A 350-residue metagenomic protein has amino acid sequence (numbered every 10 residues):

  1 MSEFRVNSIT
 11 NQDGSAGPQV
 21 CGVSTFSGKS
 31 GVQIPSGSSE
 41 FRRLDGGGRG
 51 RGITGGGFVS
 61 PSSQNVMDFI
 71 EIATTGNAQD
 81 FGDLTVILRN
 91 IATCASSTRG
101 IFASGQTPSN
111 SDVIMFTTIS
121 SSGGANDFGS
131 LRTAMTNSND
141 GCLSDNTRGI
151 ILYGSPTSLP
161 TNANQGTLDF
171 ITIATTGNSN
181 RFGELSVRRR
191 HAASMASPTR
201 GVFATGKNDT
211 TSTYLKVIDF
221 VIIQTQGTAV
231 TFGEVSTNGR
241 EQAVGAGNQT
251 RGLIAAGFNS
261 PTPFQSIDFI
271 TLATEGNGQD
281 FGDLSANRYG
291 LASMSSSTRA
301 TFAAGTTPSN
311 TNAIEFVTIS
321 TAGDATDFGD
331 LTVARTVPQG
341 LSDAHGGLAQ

Functional and structural regions predicted by a protein language model:
S2-Q350: Polar, enzyme-active/binding microenvironments
